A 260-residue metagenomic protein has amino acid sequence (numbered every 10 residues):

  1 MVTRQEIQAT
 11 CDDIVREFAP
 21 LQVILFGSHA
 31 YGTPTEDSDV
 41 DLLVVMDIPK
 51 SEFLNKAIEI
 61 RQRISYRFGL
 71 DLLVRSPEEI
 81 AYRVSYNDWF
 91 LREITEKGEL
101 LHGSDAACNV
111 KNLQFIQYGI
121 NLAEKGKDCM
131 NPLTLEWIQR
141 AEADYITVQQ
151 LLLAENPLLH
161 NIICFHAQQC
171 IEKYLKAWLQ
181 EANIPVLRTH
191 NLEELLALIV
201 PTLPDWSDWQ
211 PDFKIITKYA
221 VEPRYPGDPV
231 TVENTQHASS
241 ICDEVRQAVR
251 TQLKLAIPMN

Functional and structural regions predicted by a protein language model:
M1-Q22, Y31-E36, D47-C129, N234 (+1 more regions): Catalytic core of pol beta-like nucleotidyltransferases
F26-S28: Glycine-rich beta-strand-to-loop/alpha-helix junction loops that act as flexible
D41-V44: Short beta-strand->loop micro-motif that forms the acidic, two-metal-ion catalytic signature in nucleotide-processing
F115-N260: Terminal alpha-helical segments
